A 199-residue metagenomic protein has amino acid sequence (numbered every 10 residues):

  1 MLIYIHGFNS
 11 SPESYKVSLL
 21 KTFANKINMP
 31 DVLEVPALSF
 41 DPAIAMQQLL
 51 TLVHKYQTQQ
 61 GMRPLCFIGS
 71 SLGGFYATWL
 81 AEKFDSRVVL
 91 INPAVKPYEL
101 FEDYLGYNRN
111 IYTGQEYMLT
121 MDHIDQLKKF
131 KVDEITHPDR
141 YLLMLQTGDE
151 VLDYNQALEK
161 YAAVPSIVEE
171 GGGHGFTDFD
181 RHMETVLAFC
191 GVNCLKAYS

Functional and structural regions predicted by a protein language model:
M1-G61: Active-site catalytic motif of lipid deacylating hydrolases and related acyltransferases
L2, R63-C66, Y141: Generic beta-sheet signal
Y4-F8, I68, M144-Q146: Short hydrophobic segments within beta-strands
P64-G69, V89: Short beta-strand immediately N-terminal to the catalytic nucleophile in serine-hydrolase-like folds
I68-A77: Gly/Ala-rich beta-loop-alpha elbow adjacent to hydrolase catalytic centers
W79-K83: Active-site signature of alpha/beta-hydrolase-fold catalytic machinery across serine- and Asp/Cys-nucleophile hydrolases
R87-S199: The alpha/beta-hydrolase serine catalytic core
